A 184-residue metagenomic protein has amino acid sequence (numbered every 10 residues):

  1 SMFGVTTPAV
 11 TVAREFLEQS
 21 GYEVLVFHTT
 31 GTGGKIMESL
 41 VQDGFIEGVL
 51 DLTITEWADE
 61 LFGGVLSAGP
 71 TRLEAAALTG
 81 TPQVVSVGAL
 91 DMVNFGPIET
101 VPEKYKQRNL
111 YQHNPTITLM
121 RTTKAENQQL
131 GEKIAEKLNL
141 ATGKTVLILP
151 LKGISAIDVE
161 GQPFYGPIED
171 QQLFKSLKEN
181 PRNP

Functional and structural regions predicted by a protein language model:
S1-E74, L78, Q83-V85, R121-P184: Metallocofactor- and cofactor-centric catalytic cores in central/energy metabolism, strongly enriched
I36, S86, L90-T118, K144 (+1 more regions): Redox- and metal-dependent alpha/beta enzyme cores, enriched for Fe-S-associated oxidoreductases and cofactor-handling
